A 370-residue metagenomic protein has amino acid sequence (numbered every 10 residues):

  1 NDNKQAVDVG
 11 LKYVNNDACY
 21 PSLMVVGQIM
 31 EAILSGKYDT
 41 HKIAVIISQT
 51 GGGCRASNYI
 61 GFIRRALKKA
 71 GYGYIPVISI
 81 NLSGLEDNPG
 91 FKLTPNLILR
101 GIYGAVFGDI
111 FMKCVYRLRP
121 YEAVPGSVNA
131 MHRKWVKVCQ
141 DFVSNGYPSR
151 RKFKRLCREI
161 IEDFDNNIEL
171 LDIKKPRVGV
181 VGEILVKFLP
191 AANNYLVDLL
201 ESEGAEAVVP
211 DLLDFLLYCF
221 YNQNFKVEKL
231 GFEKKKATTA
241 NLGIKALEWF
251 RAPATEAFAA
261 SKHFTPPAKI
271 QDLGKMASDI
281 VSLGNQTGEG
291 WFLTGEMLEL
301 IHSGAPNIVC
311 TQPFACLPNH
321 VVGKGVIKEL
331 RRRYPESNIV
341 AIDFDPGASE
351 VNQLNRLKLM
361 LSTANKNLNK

Functional and structural regions predicted by a protein language model:
N1-K370: An N-terminal assembly and electron-transfer interface module characteristic of large anaerobic redox and radical
